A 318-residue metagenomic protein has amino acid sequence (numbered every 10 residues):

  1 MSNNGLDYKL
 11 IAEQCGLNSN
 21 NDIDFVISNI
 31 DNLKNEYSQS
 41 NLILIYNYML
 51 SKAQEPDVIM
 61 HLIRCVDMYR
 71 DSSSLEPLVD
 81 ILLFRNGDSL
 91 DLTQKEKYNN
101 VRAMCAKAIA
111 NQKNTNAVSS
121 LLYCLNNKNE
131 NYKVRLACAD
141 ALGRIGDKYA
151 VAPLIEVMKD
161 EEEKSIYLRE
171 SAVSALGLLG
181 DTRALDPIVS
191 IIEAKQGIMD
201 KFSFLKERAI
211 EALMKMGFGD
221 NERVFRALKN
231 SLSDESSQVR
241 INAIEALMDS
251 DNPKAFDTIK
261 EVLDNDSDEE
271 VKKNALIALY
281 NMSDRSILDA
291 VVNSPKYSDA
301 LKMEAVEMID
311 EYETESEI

Functional and structural regions predicted by a protein language model:
M1-D31: N-terminal "cap/leader" segments of large eukaryotic alpha-helical scaffolds
S2-Q14, E36-S51, D71-L92, N114-N126 (+6 more regions): Amphipathic alpha-helical scaffolding segments comprising HEAT/armadillo-like alpha-solenoid repeats
N20-D24, E55-D57, G87-D88, K95 (+11 more regions): Alpha-helix N-cap/helix-start positions at coil->helix boundaries
I23-I27, I43, P56, M60 (+15 more regions): Alpha-solenoid HEAT/ARM repeat scaffold
S28-D31, R64, D80, K107 (+8 more regions): Residue-level signature of alpha-solenoid helical repeat scaffolds
D31-K34, D67, A110, G143 (+5 more regions): Structural signature of alpha-helical solenoid repeat scaffolds
N129-A212: Solenoidal tandem-repeat scaffolds enriched in leucines and small polar residues
N274-L288, V292-S316: Hydrophilic extracytoplasmic domains
